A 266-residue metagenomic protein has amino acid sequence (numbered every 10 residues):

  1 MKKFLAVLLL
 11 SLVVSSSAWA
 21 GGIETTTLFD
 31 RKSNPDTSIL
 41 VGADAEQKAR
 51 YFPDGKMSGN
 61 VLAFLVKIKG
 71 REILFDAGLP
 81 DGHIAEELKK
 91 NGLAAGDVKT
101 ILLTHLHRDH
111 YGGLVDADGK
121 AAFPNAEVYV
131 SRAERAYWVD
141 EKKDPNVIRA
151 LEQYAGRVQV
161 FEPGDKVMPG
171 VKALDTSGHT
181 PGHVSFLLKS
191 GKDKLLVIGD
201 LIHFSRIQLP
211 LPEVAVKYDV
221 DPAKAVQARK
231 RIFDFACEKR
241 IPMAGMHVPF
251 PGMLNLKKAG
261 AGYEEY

Functional and structural regions predicted by a protein language model:
V7-S15: Bacterial N-terminal signal peptides
A18-A20: Boundary at the C-terminal end of the N-terminal hydrophobic targeting segment
T27-K90, S185-L201: Conserved beta-strand hairpin/beta-sheet module of binuclear metal-dependent hydrolase folds, prominently
F29-R31, A77-L79, L106, A133-E134 (+3 more regions): Active-site metal-binding loops of divalent metal-dependent hydrolases
I73-F75, L102, V128, L195-V197 (+1 more regions): Residue-level marker for buried hydrophobic side chains located in beta-strands that build the well-ordered beta-sheet
G82-Y129: Active-site metal-binding motif and surrounding structural segment of the metallo-beta-lactamase
K89, D97, P124-D175, T180 (+1 more regions): Metallo-beta-lactamase
R157, G164-K166, L174-D175, P181-L256: Metallo-beta-lactamase
